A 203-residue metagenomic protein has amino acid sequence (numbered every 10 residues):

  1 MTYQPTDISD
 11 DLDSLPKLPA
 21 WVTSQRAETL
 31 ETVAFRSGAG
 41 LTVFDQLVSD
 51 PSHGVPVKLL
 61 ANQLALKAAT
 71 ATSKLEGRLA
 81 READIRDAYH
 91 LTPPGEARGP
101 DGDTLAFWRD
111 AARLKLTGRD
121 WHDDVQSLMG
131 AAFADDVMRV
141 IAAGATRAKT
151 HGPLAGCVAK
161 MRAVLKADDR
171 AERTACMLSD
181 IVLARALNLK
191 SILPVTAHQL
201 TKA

Functional and structural regions predicted by a protein language model:
M1-D169, C176-M177, S191: N-terminal structured helix/loop subdomain that forms the ligand-binding/catalytic interface in diverse enzymes
A167-A203: Compact structured core domains
